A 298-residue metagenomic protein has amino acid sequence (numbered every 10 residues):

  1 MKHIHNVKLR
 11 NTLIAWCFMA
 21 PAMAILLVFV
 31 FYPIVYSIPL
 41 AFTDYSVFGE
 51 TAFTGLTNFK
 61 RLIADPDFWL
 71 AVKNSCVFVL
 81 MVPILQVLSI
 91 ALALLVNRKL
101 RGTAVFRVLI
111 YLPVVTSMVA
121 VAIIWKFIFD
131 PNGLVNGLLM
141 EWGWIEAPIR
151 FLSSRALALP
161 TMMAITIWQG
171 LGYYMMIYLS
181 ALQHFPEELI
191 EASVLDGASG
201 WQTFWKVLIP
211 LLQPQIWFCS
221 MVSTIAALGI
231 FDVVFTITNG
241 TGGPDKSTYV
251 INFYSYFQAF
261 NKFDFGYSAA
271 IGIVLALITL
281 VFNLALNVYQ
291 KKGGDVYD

Functional and structural regions predicted by a protein language model:
M1-H5: N-terminal leader/signal peptides at the extreme start of proteins
V7-D298: A structural signal for multi-pass alpha-helical bundles of membrane permease subunits that mediate small-molecule
